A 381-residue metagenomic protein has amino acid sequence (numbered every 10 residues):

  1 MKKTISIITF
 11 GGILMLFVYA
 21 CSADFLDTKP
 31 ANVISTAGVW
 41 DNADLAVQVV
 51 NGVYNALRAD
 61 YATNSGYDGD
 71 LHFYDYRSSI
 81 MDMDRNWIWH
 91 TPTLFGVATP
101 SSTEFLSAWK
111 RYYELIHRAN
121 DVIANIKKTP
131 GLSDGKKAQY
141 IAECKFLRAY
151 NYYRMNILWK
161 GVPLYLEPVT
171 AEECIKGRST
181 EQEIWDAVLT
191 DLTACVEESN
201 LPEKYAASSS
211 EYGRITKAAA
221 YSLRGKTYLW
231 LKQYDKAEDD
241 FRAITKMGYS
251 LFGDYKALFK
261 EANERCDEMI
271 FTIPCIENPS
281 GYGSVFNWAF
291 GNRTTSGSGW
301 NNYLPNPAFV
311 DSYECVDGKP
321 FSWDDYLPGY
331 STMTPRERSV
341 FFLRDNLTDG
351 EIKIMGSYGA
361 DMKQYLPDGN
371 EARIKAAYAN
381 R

Functional and structural regions predicted by a protein language model:
M1-P30: Bacterial Sec-dependent N-terminal signal peptides
T4-I5, K128-K145, L231-A243: Secondary-structure transition into beta-strands, especially the periplasmic turns and strand N-termini that construct
S22-R85, T193-A194, R214-P367: An aromatic- and glycine-enriched ligand-binding surface/loop that stacks and positions planar moieties
A31-S35, V97-P100, L166-E173, A206-S209: Short linear capping/connector segments at secondary-structure termini
N42-T63, D84-W159, C174-D186, L192-K204 (+2 more regions): Conserved, well-structured interaction surfaces
G135-A142, A206-A219, L258: A glycine-rich, coil/turn loop motif that links secondary-structure elements
N156-L158, P163, W230-Q233: Short coil/turn linking the two alpha-helices of tandem helical-hairpin repeats
G161-P168, E197-S209, L251-K256: Glycine- and aromatic-rich loop/turn segments at beta-sheet edges
